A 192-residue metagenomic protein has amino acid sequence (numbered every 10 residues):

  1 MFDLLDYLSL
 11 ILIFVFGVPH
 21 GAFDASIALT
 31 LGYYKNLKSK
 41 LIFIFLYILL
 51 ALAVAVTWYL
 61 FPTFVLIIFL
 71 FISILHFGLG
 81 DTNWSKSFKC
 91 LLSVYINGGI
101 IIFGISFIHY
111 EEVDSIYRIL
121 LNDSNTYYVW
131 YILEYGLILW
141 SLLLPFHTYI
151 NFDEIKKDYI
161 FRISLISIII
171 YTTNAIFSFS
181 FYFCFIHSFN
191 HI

Functional and structural regions predicted by a protein language model:
M1-P19, D24-A25: N-terminal signal-anchor module of multipass membrane proteins
F2-Y7, V56-L66, I170-F179: Transmembrane helix interruption/hinge and helix-loop junction motifs
S9-G17, T63-L75, S178-N190: Hydrophobic core segments of alpha-helical transmembrane domains in multi-pass membrane proteins
F16, L92-V113, W130-T148, D158-S178: Alpha-helical transmembrane segments of multi-pass integral membrane proteins
G21-L31, I74-S87, L142-E154, N190-I192: C-terminal ends of transmembrane helices
Y33-L41, I67, S87-I100, E154-F161: Cytoplasmic-side transmembrane-helix entry/capping segments in multi-pass membrane proteins
F45-A55, F77, Y159-I169: Hydrophobic, membrane-inserted alpha-helices
L52-I108, S115-N125: Membrane-interface helix-loop-helix junctions at boundaries between adjacent transmembrane segments
